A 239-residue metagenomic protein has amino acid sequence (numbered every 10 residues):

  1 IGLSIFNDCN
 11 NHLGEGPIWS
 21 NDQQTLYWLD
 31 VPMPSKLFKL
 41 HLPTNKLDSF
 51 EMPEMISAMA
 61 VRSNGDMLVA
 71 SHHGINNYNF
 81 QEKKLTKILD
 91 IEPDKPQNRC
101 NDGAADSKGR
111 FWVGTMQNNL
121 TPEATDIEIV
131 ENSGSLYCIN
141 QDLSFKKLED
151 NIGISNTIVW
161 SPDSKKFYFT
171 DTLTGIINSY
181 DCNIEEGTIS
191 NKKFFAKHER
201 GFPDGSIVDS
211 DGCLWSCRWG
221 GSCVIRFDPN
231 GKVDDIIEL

Functional and structural regions predicted by a protein language model:
G2-D8, N45-E51, T86-P93, L143-D150 (+2 more regions): A short beta-strand motif characteristic of beta-propeller blades
C9-Q23, M52-L68, D94-R110, Q117 (+3 more regions): Beta-rich, blade/repeat-based domains predominating in secreted/periplasmic proteins but also intracellular
S20-N21, L26-P32, M67-H73, V113-T121 (+2 more regions): Conserved beta-strand positions in repeat-built beta-propeller and related beta-rich domains
K36-F38, G74-N76, G134-Y137, I176-N178 (+1 more regions): A short loop-to-beta-strand structural motif that recurs across blades of beta-propeller domains
M67-D106, Q117, T121, E128: Glycine/small-residue-rich loop that forms an oxyanion/phosphate-binding "nest" at active or ligand-binding sites
I129-Q141: Beta-propeller blade signature
I176, A196-K232: Loop/turn-rich, solvent-exposed surfaces of beta-rich toroidal or solenoidal domains
Y180-G187: Short loop/turn segments immediately following beta-strands, especially the blade-tip and inter-blade linker loops
